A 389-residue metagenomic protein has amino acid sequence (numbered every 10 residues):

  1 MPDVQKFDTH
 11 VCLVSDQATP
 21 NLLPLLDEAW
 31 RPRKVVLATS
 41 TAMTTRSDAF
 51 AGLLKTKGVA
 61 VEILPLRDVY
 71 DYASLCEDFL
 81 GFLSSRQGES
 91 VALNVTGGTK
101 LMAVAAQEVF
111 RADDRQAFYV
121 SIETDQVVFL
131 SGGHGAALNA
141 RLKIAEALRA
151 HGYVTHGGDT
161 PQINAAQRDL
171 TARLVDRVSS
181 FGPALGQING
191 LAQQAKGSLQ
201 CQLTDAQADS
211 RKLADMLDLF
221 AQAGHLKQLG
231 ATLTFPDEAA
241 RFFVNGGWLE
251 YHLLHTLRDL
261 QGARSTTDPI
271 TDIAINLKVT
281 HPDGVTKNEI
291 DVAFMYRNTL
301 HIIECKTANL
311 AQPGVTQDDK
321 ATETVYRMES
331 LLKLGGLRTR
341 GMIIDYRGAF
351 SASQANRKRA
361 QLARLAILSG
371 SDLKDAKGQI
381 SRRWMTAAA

Functional and structural regions predicted by a protein language model:
M1-A42, R46-A49: N-terminal beta-strand-loop-alpha-helix module at the start of alpha/beta ligand-binding or catalytic domains
M1-V4, L37-A60, T286-I303: Short, compositionally biased "basic patch" segments
C12-D16, T39-A42, V95-G97, T307 (+1 more regions): Structural motif
L25-D27, R46-K57, A106, A352-R364: Short, aromatic/basic amphipathic alpha-helical patches
K34-V95, M102, A106-R115: A broadly used, surface-exposed interaction patch
T39-M43, S121-Q126, I343-S351, L373: Short beta-alpha junction loops
A103-V178: Mixed-charge intrinsically disordered linker/loop segments at interdomain junctions
L148-A389: Intrinsically disordered, low-complexity Ser/Thr/Pro/Gly-rich regulatory segments
